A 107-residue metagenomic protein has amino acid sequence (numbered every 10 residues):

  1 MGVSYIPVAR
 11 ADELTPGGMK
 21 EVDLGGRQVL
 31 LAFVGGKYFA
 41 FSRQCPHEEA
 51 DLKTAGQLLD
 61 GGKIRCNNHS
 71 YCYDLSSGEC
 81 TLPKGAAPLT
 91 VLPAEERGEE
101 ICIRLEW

Functional and structural regions predicted by a protein language model:
M1-D23: Zn-dependent metallo-beta-lactamase
M19-W107: Rieske [2Fe-2S] iron-sulfur-binding domain
